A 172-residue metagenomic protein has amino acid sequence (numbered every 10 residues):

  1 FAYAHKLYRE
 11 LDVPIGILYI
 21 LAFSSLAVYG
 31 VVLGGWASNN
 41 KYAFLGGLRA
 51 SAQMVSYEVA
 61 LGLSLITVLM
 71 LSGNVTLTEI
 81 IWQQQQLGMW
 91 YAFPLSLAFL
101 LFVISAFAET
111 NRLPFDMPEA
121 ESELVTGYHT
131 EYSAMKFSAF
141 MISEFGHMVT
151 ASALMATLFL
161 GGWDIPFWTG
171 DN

Functional and structural regions predicted by a protein language model:
F1-N172: Selective transmembrane helix interface/packing segments
